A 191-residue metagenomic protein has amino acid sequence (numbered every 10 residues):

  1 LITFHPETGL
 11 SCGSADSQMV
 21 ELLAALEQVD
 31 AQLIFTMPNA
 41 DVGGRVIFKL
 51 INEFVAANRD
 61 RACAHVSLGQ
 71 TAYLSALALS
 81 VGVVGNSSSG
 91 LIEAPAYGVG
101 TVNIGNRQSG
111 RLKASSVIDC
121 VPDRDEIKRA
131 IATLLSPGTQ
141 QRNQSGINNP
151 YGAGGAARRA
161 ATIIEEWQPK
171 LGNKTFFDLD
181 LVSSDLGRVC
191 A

Functional and structural regions predicted by a protein language model:
L1-A191: Nucleotide-activated sugar donor-binding and catalytic core shared by glycosyltransferases and related lipid-linked
